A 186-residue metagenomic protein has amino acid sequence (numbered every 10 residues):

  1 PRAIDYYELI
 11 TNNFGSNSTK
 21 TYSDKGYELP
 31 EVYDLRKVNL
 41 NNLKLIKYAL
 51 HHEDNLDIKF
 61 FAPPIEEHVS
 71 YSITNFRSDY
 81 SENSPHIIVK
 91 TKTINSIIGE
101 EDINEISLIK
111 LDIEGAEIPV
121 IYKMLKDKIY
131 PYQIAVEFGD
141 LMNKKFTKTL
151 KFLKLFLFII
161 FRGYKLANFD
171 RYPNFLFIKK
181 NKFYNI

Functional and structural regions predicted by a protein language model:
P1-I186: Phosphate/nucleotide-binding beta-alpha loop and adjacent structural elements of enzyme active sites
